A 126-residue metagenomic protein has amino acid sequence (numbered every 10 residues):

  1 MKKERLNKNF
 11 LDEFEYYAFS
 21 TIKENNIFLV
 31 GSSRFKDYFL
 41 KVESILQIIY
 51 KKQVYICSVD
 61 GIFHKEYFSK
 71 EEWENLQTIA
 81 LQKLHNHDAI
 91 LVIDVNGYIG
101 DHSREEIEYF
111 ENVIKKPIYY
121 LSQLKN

Functional and structural regions predicted by a protein language model:
M1-N126: Conserved catalytic or regulatory cores that recognize and/or transform ribose-phosphate-containing ligands
